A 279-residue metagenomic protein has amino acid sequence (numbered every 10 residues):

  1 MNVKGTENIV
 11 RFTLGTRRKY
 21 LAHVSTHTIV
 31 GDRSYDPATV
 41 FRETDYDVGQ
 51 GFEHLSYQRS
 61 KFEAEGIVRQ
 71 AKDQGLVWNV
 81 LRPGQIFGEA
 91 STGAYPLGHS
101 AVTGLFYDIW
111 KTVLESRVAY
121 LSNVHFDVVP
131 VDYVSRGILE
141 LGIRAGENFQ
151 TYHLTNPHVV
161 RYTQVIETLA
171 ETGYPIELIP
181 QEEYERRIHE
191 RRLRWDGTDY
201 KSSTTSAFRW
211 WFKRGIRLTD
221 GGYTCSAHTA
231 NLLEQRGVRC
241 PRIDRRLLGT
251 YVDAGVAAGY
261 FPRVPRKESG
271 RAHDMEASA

Functional and structural regions predicted by a protein language model:
V3-I9, S60-V68, I109: Conserved catalytic Lys-bearing alpha helix of Rossmann-like short-chain dehydrogenase/reductases
K4-S56, N79-V80: Conserved Rossmann-fold NAD(P)-dependent oxidoreductase catalytic core, especially the SDR/UDP-sugar
V48-F52, G98-Y133, G137-L141: A conserved pocket-lining segment of Rossmann-fold NAD(P)-dependent short-chain dehydrogenase/reductase
F62-L97: Conserved beta-loop-beta element that borders a ligand/cofactor-binding pocket
G88-L105, L141-Y152: Glycine/proline-rich active-site loop of Rossmann-fold NAD(P)-dependent oxidoreductases
N123-R136, Y152-P175, E182-D199, D220 (+2 more regions): Substrate-binding strand-loop-helix patch in Rossmann-like NAD(P)-dependent oxidoreductase/epimerase domains
V131, T163-Q164, E190-G237: Conserved C-terminal active-site "lid" loop/helix of NAD(P)H-dependent oxidoreductases that clamps the redox cofactor
Y223-A279: Amphipathic terminal alpha-helices
